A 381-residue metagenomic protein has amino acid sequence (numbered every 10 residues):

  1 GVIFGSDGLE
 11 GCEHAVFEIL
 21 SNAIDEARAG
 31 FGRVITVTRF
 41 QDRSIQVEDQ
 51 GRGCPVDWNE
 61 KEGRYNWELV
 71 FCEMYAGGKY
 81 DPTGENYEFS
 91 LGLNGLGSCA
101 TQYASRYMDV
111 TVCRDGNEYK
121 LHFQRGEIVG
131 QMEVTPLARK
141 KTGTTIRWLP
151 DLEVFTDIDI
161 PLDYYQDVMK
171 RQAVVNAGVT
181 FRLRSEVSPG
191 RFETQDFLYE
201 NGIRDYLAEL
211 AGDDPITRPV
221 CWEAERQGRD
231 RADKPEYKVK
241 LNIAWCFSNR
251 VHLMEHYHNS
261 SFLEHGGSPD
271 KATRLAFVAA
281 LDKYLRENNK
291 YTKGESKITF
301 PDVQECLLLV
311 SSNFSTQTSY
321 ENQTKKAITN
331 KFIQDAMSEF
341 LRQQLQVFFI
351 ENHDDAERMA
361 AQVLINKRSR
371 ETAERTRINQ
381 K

Functional and structural regions predicted by a protein language model:
G1-F17: Conserved short strand/loop->alpha-helix "switch" segment adjacent to the catalytic nucleotide/phosphoryl-transfer site
S6-L9, D57-E62, G266-P269: Conserved, non-catalytic sequence blocks in retroelement Pol enzymes and Pol-derived host proteins
F17, D25-R28, G32-Q46, Q50 (+6 more regions): GHKL-family ATPase ATP-binding module
G53: NAD(P)H-binding Rossmann-fold N-terminus in SDR/SDR-like oxidoreductases, specifically the glycine-rich beta1-alpha1
V56-G77: Short conserved segment of the HATPase_c
